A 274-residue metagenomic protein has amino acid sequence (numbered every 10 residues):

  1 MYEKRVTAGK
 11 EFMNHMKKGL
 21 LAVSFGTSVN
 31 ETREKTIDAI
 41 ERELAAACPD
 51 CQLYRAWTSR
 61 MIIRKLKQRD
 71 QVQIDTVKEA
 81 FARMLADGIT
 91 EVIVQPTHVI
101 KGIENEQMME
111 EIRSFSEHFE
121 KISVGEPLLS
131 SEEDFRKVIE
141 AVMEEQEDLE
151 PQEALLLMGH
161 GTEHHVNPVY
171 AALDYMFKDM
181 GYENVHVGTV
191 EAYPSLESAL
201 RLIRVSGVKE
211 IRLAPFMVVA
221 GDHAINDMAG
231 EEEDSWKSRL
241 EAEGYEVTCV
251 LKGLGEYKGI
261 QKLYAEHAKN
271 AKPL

Functional and structural regions predicted by a protein language model:
Y2-L274: Active-site-proximal alpha-helix that buttresses catalytic centers in soluble enzyme cores
